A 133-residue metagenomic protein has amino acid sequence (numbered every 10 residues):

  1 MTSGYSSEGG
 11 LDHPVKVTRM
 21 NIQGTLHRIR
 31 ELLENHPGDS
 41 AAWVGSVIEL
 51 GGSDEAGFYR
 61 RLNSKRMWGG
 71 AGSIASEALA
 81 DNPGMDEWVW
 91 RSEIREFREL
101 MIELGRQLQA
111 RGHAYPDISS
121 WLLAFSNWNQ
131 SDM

Functional and structural regions predicted by a protein language model:
T2-G52, S119-M133: Short terminal alpha-helical segments
S3, E8-G9, W68-A71, P83 (+2 more regions): Feature targets compositionally biased, intrinsically disordered low-complexity regions with long contiguous runs
S7-P14, A56, R61, S73-S76 (+2 more regions): Intrinsically disordered, low-complexity, compositionally biased regions/tails
I29, N35-H36, K65, N82 (+1 more regions): Low-complexity, intrinsically disordered/propeptide-like segments
I29, V44-V47, F58, L62 (+4 more regions): Generic structural signal of hydrophobic/aromatic residues within well-ordered alpha-helices of folded domains
E55-S92: Short, charged early-sequence alpha-helical segments and their helix-coil boundaries
A78-M133: Amphipathic alpha-helical binding modules
